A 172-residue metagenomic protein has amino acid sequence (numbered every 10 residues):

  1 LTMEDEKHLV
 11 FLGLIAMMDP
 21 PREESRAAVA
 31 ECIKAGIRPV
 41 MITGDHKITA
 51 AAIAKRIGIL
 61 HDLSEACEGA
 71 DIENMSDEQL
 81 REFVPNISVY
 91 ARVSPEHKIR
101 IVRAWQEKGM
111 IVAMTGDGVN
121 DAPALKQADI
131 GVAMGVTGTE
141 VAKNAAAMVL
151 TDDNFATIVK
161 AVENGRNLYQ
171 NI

Functional and structural regions predicted by a protein language model:
L1-A104, K108, A122, A128 (+2 more regions): Cytosolic catalytic headpieces and adjacent flexible linkers of membrane translocases
M41, V112-A113, D117: Hydrophobic "anchor" residues on beta-strands that sit immediately upstream of conserved functional sites
D45, S94, G116-D117, A142: Active-site glycine-centered loops adjacent to acidic/histidine catalytic or metal-binding residues that shape
A51, A113, I158-V159: Short helix/loop capping segments that flank catalytic or ligand/cofactor-binding pockets
V119-N171: Mg2+-dependent phosphoryl-transfer enzymes with acidic/Ser/Thr/Gly-rich catalytic loops
